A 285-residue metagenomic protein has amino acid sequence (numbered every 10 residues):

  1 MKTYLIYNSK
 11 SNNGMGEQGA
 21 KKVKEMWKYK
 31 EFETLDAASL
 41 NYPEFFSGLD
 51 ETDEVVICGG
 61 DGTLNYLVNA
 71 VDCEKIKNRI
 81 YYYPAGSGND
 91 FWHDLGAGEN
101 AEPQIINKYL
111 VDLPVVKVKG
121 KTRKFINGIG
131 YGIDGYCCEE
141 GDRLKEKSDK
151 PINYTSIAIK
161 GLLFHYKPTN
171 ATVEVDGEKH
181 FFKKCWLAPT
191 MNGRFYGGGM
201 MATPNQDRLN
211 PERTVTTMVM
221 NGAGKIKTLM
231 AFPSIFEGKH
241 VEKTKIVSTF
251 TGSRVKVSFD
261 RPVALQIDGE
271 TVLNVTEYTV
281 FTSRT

Functional and structural regions predicted by a protein language model:
M1-C58, N65, N69-I76, A97-N100: ATP/NTP phosphate-donor binding region
Y4-Y7, T34-A37, C73-W186: Catalytic core of DAGKc-family lipid kinases
G16, Y66-N69, W92-H93, Y136 (+1 more regions): Short glycine-/acidic-enriched loop or helix-start segments at secondary-structure transitions that form or flank
S47-T52, H180-K183, T249-T251: Flexible, charged surface loops at secondary-structure boundaries
T122-G130, Y136, F181-N192, Y196-G197 (+4 more regions): Short hydrophobic-aromatic micro-motifs
K145-S156, G193-I226: Gly/Ser/Thr-rich active-site loops/lids in small-molecule metabolic enzymes that frequently grip phosphoryl groups
T169, K184, P211-T217, S253: A generic structural signal for short beta-strands and their flanking turns/coil linkers
G177, L209, V219-T285: ATP/nucleoside-binding phosphotransfer catalytic cores, i.e., glycine-rich phosphate-binding loops
